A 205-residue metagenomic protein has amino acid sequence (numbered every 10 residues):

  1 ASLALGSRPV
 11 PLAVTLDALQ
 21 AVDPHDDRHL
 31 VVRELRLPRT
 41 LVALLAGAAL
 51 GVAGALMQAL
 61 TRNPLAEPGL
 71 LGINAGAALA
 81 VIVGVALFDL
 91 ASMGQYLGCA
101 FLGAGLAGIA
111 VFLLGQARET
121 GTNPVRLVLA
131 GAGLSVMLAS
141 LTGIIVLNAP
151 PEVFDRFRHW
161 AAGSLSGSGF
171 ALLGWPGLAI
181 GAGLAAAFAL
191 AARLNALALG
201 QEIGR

Functional and structural regions predicted by a protein language model:
A1-R205: Alpha-helical transmembrane segments in inner-membrane proteins
